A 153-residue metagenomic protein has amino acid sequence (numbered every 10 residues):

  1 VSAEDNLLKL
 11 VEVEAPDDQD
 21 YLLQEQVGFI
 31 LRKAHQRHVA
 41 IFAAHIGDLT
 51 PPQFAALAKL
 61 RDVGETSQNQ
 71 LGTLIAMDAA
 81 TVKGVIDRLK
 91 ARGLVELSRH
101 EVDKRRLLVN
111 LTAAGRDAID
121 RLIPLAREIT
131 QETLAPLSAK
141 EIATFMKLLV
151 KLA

Functional and structural regions predicted by a protein language model:
V1-D48: N-terminal leader segment of winged-helix/HTH proteins
E25-F29, Q36, L49-A58, N69 (+1 more regions): Short alpha-helical elements of helix-turn-helix
R32-H35, A58-D62, I123, V150: Short, locally clustered residues in the helix-turn-helix/winged-helix DNA-binding domain
V39, E65, D87-V150: Charged, amphipathic alpha-helical coiled-coil/dimerization segments
I46-T50, T81-G84, R88, S138: Short glycine/proline-centered loop/turn elements that form peptide/ligand docking sites
P52, Q68-N69, A80, D87 (+1 more regions): Residues within helix-turn-helix
K59, L74, R92: Residues within the alpha-helical elements of helix-turn-helix
